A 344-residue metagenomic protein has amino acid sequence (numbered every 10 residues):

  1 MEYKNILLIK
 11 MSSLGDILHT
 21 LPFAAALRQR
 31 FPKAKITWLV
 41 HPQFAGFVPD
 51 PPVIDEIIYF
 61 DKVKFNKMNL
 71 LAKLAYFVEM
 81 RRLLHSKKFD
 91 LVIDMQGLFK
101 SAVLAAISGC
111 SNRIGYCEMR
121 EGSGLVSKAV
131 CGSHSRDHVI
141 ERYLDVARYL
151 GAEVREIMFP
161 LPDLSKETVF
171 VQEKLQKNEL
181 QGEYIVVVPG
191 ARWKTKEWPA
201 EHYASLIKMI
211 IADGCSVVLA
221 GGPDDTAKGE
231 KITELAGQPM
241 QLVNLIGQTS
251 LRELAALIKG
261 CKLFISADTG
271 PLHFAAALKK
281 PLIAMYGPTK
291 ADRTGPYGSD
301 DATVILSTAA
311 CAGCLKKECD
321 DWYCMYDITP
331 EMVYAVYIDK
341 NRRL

Functional and structural regions predicted by a protein language model:
M1-L344: Catalytic machinery of carbohydrate-active enzymes, primarily nucleotide-sugar-dependent glycosyltransferases
